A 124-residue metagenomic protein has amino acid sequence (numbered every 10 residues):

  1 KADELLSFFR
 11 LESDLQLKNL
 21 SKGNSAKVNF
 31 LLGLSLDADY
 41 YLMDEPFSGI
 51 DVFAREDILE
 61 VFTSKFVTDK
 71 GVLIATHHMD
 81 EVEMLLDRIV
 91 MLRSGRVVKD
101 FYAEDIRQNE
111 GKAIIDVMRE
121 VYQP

Functional and structural regions predicted by a protein language model:
L5-N19: Conserved ABC nucleotide-binding domain
Y41-E45: Catalytic Walker B motif of ABC-type/P-loop ATPase nucleotide-binding domains
V52-F53: Helix N-cap at the start of a conserved alpha-helix in ABC-type nucleotide-binding domains
E56-T68: Helical segment within the ABC ATPase nucleotide-binding domain
T76-H77: H-loop/switch region of ABC-family ATPase nucleotide-binding domains
V82-M84: A short, surface-exposed alpha-helical micro-motif characterized by mixed small hydrophobic and charged/polar residues
